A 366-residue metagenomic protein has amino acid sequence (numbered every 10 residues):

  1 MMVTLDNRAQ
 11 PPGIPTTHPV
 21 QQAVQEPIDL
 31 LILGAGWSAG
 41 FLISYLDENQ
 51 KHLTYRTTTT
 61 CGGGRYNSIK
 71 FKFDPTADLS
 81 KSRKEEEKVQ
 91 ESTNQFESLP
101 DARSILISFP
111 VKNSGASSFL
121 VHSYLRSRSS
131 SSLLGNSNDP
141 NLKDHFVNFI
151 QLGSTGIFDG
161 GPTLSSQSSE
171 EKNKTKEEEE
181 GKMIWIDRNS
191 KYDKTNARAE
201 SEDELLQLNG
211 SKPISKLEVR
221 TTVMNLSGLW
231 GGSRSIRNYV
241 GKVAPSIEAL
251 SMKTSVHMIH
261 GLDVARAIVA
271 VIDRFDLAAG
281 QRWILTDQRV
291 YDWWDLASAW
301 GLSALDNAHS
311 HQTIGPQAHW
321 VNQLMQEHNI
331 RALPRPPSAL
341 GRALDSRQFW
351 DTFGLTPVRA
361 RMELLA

Functional and structural regions predicted by a protein language model:
M2-V3, R331-A366: C-terminal amphipathic/interface module of NAD(P)-dependent oxidoreductases and related NAD-binding regulators
L30-A35: Conserved N-terminal Rossmann-fold NAD(P)-binding element of oxidoreductases
A39-G40: N-terminal Rossmann-fold NAD(P) dinucleotide-binding loop
Y66-S130: NAD(P)H-binding glycine-rich loop region in Rossmannoid oxidoreductase-like domains and their noncatalytic homologs
L125-D193: Conserved Rossmann-fold NAD(P)-dependent oxidoreductase catalytic core, especially the SDR/UDP-sugar
G181, I186-V223: Active-site Tyr-X1-5-Lys
L206-Q207, K212-V256: NAD(P)-dependent short-chain dehydrogenase/reductase
A267-L333, L340: Mid/C-terminal beta-alpha module of Rossmann-like enzyme folds, strongest in SDR-family dehydrogenases/epimerases
